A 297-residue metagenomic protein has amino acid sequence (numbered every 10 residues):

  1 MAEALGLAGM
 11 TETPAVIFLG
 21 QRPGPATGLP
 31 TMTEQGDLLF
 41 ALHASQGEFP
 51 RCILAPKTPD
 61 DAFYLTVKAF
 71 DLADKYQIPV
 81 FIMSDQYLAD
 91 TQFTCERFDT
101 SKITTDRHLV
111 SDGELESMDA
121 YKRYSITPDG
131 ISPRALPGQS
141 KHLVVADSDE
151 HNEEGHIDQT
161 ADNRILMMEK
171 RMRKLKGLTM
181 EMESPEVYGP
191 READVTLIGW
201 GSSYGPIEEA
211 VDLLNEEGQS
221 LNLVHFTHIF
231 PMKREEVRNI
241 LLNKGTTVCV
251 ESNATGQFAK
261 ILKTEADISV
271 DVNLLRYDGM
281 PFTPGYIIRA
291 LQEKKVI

Functional and structural regions predicted by a protein language model:
M1-H43, C52-A73: Thiamine diphosphate
P30-T33, Q46, M180, L274: Short, functionally important structural connectors and interaction interfaces within domains
F40-G47, E265-A266: Short, conserved catalytic or adaptor-binding loops enriched in Gly and charged residues
E48-A55, E192-T196: Glycine- and acidic
R51-K57, Q219-V224: Short, basic, glycine/proline-bearing loop/turn elements
L65, F70-I297: Flexible, low-complexity linker and terminal segments
